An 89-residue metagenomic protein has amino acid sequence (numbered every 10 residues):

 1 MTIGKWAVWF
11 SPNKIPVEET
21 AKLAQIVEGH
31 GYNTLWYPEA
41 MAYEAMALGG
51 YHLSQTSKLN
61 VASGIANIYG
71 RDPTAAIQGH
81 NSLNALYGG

Functional and structural regions predicted by a protein language model:
M1-S63: N-terminal beta1-alpha1-beta2 module of alpha/beta enzyme domains
F10, A85-G88: Active-site beta->alpha loop and helix N-cap motifs at the rims of alpha/beta catalytic domains
Y69-A85: Glycine-rich anion/phosphate-binding loops
